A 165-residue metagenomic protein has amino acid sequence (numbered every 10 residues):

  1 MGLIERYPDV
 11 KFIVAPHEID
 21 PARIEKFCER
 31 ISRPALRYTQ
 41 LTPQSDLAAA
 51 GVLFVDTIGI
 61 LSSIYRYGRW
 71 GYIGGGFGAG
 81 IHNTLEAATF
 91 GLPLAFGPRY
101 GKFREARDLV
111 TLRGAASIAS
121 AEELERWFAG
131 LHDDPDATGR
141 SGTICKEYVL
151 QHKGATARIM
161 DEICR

Functional and structural regions predicted by a protein language model:
M1-R165: Nucleotide-activated sugar donor-binding and catalytic core shared by glycosyltransferases and related lipid-linked
